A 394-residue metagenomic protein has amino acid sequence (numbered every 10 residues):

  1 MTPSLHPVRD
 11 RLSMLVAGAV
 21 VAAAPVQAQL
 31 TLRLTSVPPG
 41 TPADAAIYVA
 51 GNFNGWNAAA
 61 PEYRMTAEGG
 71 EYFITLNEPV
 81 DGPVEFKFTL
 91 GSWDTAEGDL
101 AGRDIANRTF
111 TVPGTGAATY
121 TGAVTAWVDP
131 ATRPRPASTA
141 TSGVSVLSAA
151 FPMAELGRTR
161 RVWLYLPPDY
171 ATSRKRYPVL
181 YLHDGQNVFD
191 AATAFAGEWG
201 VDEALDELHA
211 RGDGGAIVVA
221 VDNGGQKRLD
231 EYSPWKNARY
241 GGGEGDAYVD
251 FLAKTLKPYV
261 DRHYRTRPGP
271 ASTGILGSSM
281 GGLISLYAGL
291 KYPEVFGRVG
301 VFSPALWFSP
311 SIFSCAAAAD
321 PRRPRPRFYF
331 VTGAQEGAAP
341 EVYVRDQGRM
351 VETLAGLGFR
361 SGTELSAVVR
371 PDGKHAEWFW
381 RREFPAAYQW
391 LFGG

Functional and structural regions predicted by a protein language model:
S13-A23: Bacterial N-terminal signal peptides
V37-P83, G91-P113, S148-M153: Aromatic-rich carbohydrate-binding modules that target alpha-glucans
I105-Y177, L365: A domain-start/cap signature at the N-terminus of enzymes
A171, K175, P234-S278: Gly/Ser-rich "nucleophile elbow"/oxyanion-hole loop immediately N-terminal to the catalytic nucleophile in hydrolases
R174-Q186: Short beta-strand element of the alpha/beta-hydrolase
Q186-A253: Active-site machinery of serine-nucleophile hydrolases
G269-R323: Primarily recognizes the serine-hydrolase "nucleophile elbow" in alpha/beta-hydrolase and SGNH/GDSL folds
V331, G337, V342-E352, G356-G394: C-terminal catalytic histidine-bearing segment of alpha/beta-hydrolase fold enzymes
